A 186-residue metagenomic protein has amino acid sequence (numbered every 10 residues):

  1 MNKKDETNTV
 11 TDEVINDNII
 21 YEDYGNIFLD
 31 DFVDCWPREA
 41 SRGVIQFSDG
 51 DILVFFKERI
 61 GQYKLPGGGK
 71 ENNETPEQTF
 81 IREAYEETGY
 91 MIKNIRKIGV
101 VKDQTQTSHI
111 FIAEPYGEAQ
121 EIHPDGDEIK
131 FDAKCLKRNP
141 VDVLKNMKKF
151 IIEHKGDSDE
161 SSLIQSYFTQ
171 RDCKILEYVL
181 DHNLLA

Functional and structural regions predicted by a protein language model:
N2-R42, S48: Acidic, metal-coordinating catalytic segment for phosphate/diphosphate chemistry, firing primarily on the Nudix
W36-R38, F47, T105-Q106, E128: A generic fold-level signal
R38-A40, I60, L65, Q106-S108: Short connector loops at helix/strand junctions that flank enzyme active sites, especially segments positioning acidic
E39-S41, G50, S108-H109, F131: Change "...and in nucleic-acid phosphodiester-cleaving endonucleases..." to "...and in nucleic-acid processing enzymes
I45-S48, A113-P115: Active-site beta-strand termini and strand-to-loop segments that position acidic
F47-E86: Conserved Nudix-box catalytic region and its N-terminal flanking loop in Nudix hydrolases and closely related
K70-K93, V101-K155, A186: Unchanged
E153-A186: Charged phosphate-binding loop/patch that engages nucleotide di/tri-phosphates or the phosphate backbone of nucleic
